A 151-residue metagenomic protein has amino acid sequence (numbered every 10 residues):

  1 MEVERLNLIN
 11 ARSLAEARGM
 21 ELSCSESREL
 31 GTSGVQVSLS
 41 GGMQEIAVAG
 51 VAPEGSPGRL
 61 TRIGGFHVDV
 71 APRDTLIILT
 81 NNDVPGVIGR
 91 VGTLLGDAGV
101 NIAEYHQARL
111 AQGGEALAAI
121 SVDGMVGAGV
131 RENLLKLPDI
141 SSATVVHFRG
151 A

Functional and structural regions predicted by a protein language model:
M1-A151: NAD(P)-dependent dehydrogenase/reductase Rossmann-like domain
